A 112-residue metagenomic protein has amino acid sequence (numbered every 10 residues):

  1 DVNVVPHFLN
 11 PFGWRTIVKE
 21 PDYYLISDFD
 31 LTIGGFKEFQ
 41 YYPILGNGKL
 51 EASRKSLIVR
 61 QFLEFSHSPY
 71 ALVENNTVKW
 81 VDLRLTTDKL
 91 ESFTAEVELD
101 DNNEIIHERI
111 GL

Functional and structural regions predicted by a protein language model:
D1-L112: C-terminal regulatory/interaction regions
